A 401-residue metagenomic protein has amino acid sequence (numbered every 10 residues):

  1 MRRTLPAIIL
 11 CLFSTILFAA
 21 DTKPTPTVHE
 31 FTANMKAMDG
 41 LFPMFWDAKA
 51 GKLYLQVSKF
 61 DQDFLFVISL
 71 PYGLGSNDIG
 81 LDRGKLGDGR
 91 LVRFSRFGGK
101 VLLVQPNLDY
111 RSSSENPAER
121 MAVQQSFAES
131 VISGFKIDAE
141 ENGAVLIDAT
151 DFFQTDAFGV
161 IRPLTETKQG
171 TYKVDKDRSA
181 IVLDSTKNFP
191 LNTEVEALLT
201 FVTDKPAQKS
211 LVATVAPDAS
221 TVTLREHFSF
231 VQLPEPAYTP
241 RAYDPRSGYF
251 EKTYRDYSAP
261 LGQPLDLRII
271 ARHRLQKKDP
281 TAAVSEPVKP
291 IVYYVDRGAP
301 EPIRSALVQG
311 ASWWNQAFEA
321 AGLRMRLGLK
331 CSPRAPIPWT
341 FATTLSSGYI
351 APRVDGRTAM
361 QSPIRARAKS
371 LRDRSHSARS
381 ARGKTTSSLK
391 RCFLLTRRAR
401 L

Functional and structural regions predicted by a protein language model:
M1-T4: Positively charged n-region of N-terminal signal peptides that target proteins for export
P6-I16: Bacterial N-terminal signal peptides
D21-A299, A317, A321, C331-L401: Auxiliary tRNA-acceptor-end handling modules of aminoacyl-tRNA synthetases
P300-R304: Alpha-helix N-cap/helix-initiation motif
S305-S312, Q316: Solvent-exposed, polar/charged alpha-helical surfaces in well-ordered, non-transmembrane soluble domains, broadly
L327: Conserved structured catalytic cores and adjacent interaction surfaces of nucleotide-binding/hydrolyzing enzymes
